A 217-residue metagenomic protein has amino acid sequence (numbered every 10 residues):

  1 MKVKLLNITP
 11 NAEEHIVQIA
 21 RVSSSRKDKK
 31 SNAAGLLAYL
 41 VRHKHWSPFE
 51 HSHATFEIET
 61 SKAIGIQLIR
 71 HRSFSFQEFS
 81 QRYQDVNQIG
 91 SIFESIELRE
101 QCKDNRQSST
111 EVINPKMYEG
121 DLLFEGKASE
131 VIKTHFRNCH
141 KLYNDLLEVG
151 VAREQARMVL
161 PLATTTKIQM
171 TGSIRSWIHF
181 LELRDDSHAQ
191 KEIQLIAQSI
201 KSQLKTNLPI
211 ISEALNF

Functional and structural regions predicted by a protein language model:
M1-F217: Family-specific signature for flavin-dependent thymidylate synthase
